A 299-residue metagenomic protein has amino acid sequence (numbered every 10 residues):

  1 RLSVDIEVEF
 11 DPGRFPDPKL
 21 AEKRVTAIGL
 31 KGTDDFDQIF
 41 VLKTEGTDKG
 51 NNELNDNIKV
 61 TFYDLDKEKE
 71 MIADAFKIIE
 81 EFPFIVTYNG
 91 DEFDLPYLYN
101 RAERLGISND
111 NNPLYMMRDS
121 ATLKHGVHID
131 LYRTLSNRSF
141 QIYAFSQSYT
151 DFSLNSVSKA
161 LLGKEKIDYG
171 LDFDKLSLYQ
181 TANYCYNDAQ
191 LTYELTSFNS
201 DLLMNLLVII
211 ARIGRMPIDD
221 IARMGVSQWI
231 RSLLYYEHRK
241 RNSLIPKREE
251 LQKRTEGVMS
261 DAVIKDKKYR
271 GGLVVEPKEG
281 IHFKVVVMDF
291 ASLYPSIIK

Functional and structural regions predicted by a protein language model:
R1-F84, Y99, E249, D261 (+1 more regions): Conserved RNase H-like, two-metal-ion catalytic cores of nucleic-acid enzymes
S3, V86, H128, V274 (+1 more regions): Structured core elements
V4-I6, G90, L131, M288-F290: Residues immediately flanking
E7-E9, D35, T134, G280 (+1 more regions): Short, glycine-/Ser/Thr-/acidic-enriched flexible segments
D37-L42, G46-D66, I85, L95 (+1 more regions): Active-site-proximal helix-loop-helix substrate-binding element of RNase H-like nuclease domains
P83-D91: Acidic beta-strand-to-loop metal/phosphate-binding motif
D94-R104, A291-K299: Short active-site loop/helix that positions an aromatic residue
D172-K299: Common nucleic-acid-contacting/processivity interface regions adjacent to the catalytic cores of nucleic-acid enzymes
